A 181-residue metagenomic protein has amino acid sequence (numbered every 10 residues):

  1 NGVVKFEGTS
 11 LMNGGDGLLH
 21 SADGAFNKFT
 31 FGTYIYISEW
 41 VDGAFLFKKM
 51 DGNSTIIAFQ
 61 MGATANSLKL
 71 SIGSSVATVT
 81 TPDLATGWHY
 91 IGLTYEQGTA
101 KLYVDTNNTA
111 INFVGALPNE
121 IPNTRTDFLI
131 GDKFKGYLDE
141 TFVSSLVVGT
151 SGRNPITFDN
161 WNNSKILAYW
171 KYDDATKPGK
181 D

Functional and structural regions predicted by a protein language model:
N1-S10, F31-V41, I56-E120: Extracellular glycan-interaction surfaces
N1-V3, T109, V114, Y137-D181: Extended recognition patches within non-cytosolic domains
T9-K69, T99-A100, S145-G152, S164 (+1 more regions): Extracellular glycan-recognition modules
M12-L19, S74-V79, L129: Short structured motifs
A25, P82-A85, K135: Short sequence motifs at beta-strands and strand-loop junctions characteristic of Gram-negative outer-membrane
T30-E39, F47, I91-L93, I130 (+2 more regions): Short hydrophobic/aromatic patches on beta-strands that form ligand-binding or substrate-lining surfaces
N112-Y137: Flexible glycan-contacting loops in extracellular carbohydrate-active proteins
